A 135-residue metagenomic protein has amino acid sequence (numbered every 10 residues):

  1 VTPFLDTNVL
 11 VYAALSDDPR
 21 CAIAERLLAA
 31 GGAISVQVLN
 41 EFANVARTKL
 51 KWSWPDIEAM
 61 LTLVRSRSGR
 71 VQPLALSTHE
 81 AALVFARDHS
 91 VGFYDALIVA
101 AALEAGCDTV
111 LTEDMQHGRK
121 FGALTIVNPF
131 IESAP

Functional and structural regions predicted by a protein language model:
V1-S35, K49-A59, S133: Short, well-structured N-terminal submotif of metal-dependent ribonuclease cores
D6-N8, E41, D95, D114: Acidic active-site catalytic centers that drive phospho-/nucleotidyl reactions and related ester hydrolyses
A30-G31, R67, H89: Structured helix-beta-strand junction loops
E41-G69: Active-site-proximal, substrate-binding regions of enzyme catalytic domains and RNA-binding/basic surfaces
R70-E113: Active-site neighborhoods of divalent-metal-dependent phosphate/nucleic-acid chemistry enzymes
V99-P135: Acidic, PIN/NYN-like endoribonuclease modules and their adjacent C-terminal/linker elements
